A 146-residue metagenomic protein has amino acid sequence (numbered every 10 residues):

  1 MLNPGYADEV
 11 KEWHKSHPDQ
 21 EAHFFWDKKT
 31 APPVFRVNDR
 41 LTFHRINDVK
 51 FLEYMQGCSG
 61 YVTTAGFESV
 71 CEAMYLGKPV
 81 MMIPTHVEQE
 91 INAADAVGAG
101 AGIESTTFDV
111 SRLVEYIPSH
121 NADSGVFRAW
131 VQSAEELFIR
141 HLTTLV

Functional and structural regions predicted by a protein language model:
M1-C58: Donor-nucleotide binding loops and adjacent catalytic segments primarily of GT-B fold Leloir glycosyltransferases
L2, A65, P84, S105 (+1 more regions): Small/polar loops that bind or transfer phosphate-bearing groups
K15-P18, M74, V97: Anion (oxyanion) recognition and catalysis
A22-F24, P79-H86, E104-S105: Short hydrophobic/aromatic-enriched beta-strand-loop microsegments
D27-T30, N47-V49, T85-Q89, F108-V110: Short, acidic/turn-prone active-site loops that include or flank metal/cofactor- and phosphate-binding residues
K50-N92: A donor-sugar binding/catalytic signature common to diverse glycosyltransferases and related nucleotide-sugar
I91-A101: Active-site-proximal loop->helix
A101-V146: Leloir-type glycosyltransferase catalytic cores
